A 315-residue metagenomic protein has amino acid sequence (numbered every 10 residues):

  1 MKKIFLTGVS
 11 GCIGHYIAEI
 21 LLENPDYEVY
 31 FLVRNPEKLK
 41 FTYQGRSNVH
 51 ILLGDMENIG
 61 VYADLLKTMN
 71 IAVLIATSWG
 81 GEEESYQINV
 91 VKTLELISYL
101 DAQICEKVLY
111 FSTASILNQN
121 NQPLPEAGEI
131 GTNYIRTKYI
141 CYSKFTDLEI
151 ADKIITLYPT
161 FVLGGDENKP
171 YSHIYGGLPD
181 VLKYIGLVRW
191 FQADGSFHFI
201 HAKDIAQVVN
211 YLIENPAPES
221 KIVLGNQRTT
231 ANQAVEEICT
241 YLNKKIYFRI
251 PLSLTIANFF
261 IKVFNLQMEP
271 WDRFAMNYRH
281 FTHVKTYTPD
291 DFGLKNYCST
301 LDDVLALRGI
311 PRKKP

Functional and structural regions predicted by a protein language model:
I4-Y27: N-terminal Rossmann NAD(P)H-binding glycine-rich loop of SDR-like oxidoreductase domains
G45-E95, Y99, L117-Q122: NAD(P)H-binding glycine-rich loop region in Rossmannoid oxidoreductase-like domains and their noncatalytic homologs
V91-T137, I155: Conserved Rossmann-fold NAD(P)-dependent oxidoreductase catalytic core, especially the SDR/UDP-sugar
K144-K169: Conserved beta-loop-beta element that borders a ligand/cofactor-binding pocket
G164-L178, L212-I222: Glycine/proline-rich active-site loop of Rossmann-fold NAD(P)-dependent oxidoreductases
L178-I200: A conserved pocket-lining segment of Rossmann-fold NAD(P)-dependent short-chain dehydrogenase/reductase
D194-K203, K221-Y241, L254-N258: Substrate-binding strand-loop-helix patch in Rossmann-like NAD(P)-dependent oxidoreductase/epimerase domains
V235-H283: Terminal hydrophobic/aromatic helix or amphipathic segment near a protein terminus
